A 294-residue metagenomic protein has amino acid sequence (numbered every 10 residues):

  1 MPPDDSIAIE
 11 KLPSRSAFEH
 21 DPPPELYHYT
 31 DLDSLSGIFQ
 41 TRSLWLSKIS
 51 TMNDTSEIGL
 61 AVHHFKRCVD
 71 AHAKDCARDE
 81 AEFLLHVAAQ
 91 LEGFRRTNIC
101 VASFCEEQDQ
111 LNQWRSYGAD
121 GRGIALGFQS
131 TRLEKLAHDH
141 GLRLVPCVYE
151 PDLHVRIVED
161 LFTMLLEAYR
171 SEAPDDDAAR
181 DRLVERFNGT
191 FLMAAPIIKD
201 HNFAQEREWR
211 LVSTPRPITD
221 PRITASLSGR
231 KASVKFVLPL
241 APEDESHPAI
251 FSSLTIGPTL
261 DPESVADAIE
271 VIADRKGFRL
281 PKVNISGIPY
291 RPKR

Functional and structural regions predicted by a protein language model:
M1-R294: Partner-binding and oligomerization surfaces adjacent to conserved cores of proteins that assemble macromolecular
